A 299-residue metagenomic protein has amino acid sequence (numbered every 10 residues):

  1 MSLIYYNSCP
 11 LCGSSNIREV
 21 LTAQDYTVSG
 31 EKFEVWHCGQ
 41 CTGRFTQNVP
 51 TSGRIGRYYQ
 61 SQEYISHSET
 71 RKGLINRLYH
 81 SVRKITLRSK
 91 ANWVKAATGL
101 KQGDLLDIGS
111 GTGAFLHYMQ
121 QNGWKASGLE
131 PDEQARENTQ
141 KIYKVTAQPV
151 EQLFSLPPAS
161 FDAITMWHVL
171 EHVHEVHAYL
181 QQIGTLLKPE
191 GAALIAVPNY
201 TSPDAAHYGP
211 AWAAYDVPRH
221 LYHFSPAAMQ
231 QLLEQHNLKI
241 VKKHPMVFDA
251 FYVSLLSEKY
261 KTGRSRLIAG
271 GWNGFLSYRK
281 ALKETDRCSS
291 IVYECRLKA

Functional and structural regions predicted by a protein language model:
M1-G73: N-terminal juxtadomain amphipathic helix that follows a signal peptide/anchor or precedes a small N-terminal auxiliary
S2-N7, L21-T27, K242-A299: A C-terminal cap/extension of S-adenosyl-L-methionine-dependent methyltransferases that defines the acceptor-substrate
L3-N7, S89-G209, L221-H236, F248 (+1 more regions): Conserved SAM-binding loop
Y6, S29-V35, K84, V173 (+2 more regions): Short, solvent-exposed loop/helix junctions and linker helices that flank or host conserved functional motifs
I17, A126-S127, I240-V241: Hydrophobic anchor at the start of a short beta-strand that flanks the dinucleotide cofactor-binding loop
Q40-C41, P50, A227, L297-A299: Short loop segments at secondary-structure junctions
K72-I75, Y208-V217, L255-G263: Short glycine/proline- and charge-enriched loop/turn segments that cap or connect secondary-structure elements
L74-K90: Conserved SAM-binding loop and adjacent beta-strand
